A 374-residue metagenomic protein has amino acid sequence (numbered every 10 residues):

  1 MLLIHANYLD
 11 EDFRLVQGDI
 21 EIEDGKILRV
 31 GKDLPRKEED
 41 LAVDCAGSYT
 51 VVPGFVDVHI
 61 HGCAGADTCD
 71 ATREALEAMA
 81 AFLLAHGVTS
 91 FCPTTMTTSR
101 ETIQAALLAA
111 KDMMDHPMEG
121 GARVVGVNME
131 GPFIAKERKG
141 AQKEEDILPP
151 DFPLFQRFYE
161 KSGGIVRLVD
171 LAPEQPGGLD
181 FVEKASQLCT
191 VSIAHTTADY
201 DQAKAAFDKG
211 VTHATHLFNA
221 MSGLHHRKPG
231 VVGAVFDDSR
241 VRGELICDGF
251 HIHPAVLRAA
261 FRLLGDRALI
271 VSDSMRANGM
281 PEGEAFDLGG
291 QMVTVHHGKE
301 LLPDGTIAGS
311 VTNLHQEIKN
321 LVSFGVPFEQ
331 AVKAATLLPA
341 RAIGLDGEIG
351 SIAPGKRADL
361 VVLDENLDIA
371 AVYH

Functional and structural regions predicted by a protein language model:
M1-R36, V372: N-terminal metal-binding scaffold of metallo-dependent hydrolase/deaminase domains
L2-L3, R36-E77, A81: Replace "His-x-His-based motif
A6, R341, S351-H374: C-terminal cap of metal-dependent C-N hydrolases
H61, E77-A106, A122-A135, S162-E174 (+4 more regions): Divalent metal-dependent hydrolysis catalytic cores, especially in the metallo-beta-lactamase
G62-A71, C92-T102, A220-F236: Active-site loop-to-helix "anion-binding N-cap" substructures in soluble metabolic enzymes
S99-A105, E174-P176, S192-T197, I246-R262 (+1 more regions): Active-site glycine- and acidic-residue-rich loops that bind and position anionic ligands or nucleotide-like cofactors
M129, K136-G230: Divalent metal-binding pocket/active-site signature
F181, Q202-A335, R341-E348, L363-D368: Active-site-adjacent C-terminal substructures of enzyme catalytic domains
